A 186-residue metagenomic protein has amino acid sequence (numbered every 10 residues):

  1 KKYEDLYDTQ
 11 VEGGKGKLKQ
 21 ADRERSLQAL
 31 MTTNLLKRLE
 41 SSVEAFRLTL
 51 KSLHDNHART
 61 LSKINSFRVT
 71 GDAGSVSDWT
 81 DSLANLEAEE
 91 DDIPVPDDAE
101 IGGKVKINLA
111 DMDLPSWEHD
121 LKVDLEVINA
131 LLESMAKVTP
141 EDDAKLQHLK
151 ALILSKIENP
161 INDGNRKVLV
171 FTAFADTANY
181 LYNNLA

Functional and structural regions predicted by a protein language model:
K1-A186: Helicase motor interdomain insertion/brace
